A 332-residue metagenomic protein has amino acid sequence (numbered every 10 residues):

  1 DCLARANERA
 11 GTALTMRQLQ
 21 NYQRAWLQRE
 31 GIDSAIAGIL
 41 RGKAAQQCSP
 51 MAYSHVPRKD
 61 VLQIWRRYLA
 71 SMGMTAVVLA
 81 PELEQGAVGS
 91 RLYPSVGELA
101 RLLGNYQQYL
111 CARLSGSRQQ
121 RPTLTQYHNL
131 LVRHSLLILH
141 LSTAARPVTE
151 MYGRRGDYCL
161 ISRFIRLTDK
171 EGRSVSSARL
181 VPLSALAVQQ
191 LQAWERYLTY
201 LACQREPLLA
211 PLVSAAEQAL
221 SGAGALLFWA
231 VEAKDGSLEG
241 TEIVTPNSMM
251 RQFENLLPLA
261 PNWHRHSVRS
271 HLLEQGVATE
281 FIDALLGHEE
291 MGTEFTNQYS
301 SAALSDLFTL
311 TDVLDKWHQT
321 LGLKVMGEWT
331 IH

Functional and structural regions predicted by a protein language model:
D1-I39, K43-Q47, Q119-N129, T143 (+1 more regions): Short, basic (Lys/Arg/His-rich) helix/loop patches that form interaction surfaces in the mid-to-C-terminal regions
D1-T12, R91, S95-C111, S115 (+1 more regions): Active-site/catalytic core of tyrosine-dependent DNA strand-transfer enzymes
Q20, V96-P147, W263-R265: Basic, Lys/Arg- and aromatic-enriched nucleic-acid-binding interface segment
G31, A44, P57, L141-T143 (+4 more regions): Short, flexible loop/turn elements at secondary-structure junctions
S34-I39, R133-I165, V277-A284: Short, charged phosphate-coordinating catalytic segments
R41-G73, V88-A100, L285-W329: Catalytic-site neighborhood detector that most strongly recognizes the C-terminal catalytic loop/helix of tyrosine
Q47-M51, D60, N105-Q107, C111-P122 (+1 more regions): Conserved tyrosine-mediated DNA breakage-rejoining catalytic core shared by Y-recombinases
G73-A80: Acidic/polar, glycine-enriched structural segments that form the non-catalytic walls/loops of the carbohydrate-binding
